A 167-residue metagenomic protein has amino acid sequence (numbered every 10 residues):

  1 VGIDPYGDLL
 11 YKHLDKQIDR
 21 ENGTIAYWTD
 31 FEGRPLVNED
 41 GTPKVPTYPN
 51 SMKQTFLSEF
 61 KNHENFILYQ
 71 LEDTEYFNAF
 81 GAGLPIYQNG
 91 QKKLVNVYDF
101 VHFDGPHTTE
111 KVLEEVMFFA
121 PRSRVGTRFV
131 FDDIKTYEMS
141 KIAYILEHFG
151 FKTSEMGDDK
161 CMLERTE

Functional and structural regions predicted by a protein language model:
V1-E167: S-adenosylmethionine/decaboxylated-SAM
